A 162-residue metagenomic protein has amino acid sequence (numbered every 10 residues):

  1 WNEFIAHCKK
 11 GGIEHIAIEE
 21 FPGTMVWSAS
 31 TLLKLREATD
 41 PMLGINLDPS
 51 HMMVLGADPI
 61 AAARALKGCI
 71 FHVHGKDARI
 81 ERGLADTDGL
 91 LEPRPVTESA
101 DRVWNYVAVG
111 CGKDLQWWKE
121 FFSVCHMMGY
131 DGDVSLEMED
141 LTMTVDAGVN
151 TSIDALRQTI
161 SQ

Functional and structural regions predicted by a protein language model:
W1-G44: Active-site acidic/histidine proton-transfer and metal-coordination neighborhood in alpha/beta enzyme cores
E3, T31-K34, E120, T151 (+1 more regions): Alpha-helical elements of Rossmann-like donor-binding domains used by nucleotide-donor carbohydrate transfer enzymes
H7, K34-L35, V124, A155-T159: A generic secondary-structure signal
I16-I18, L43-L47, F71-G75, G132-L136: Hydrophobic faces of well-ordered beta-strands that scaffold small-molecule active sites in alpha/beta enzyme cores
E19-G23, D48-M52, K76-I80, E137-L141: Active-site beta-loop-alpha junctions enriched in small/polar residues
A29, L33, M53-Y130, D146-A147: Gly/Pro-rich active-site loop or hairpin
V145-Q162: C-terminal helical cap(s) of enzyme catalytic domains, especially alpha/beta-barrels
